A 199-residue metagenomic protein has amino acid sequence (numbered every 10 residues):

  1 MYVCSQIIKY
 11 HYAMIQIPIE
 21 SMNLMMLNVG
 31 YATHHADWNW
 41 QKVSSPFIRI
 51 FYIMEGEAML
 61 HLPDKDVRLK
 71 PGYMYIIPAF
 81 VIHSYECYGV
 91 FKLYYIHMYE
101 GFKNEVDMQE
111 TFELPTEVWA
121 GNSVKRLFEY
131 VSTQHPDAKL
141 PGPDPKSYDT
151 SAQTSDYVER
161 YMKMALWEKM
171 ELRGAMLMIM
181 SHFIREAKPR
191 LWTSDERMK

Functional and structural regions predicted by a protein language model:
M1-K70, C87, P115, K125 (+1 more regions): Generic protein-terminus/edge-of-domain signal
T33, E57, A79, S132-G142 (+2 more regions): A general structural signal marking secondary-structure boundaries and capping sites
W40, E105-T111: Short, charged, solvent-exposed linker or helix-capping segments at domain edges/interfaces that act as flexible hinges
D66, F80-N104: Ligand-binding loop in jelly-roll beta-barrel domains
E110-T150: Aromatic/histidine-rich interaction motifs
K139-D149, Y157-K199: Short, Lys/Arg-enriched, Trp-marked, Pro/Gly-tolerant hinge/linker segments that flank
